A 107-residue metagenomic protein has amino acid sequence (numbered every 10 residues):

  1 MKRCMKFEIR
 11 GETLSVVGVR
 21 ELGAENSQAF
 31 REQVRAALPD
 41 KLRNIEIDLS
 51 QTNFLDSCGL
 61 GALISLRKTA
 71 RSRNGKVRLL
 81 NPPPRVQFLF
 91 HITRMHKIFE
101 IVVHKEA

Functional and structural regions predicted by a protein language model:
M1-N53, S65-A107: STAS-like cytosolic regulatory interaction modules
